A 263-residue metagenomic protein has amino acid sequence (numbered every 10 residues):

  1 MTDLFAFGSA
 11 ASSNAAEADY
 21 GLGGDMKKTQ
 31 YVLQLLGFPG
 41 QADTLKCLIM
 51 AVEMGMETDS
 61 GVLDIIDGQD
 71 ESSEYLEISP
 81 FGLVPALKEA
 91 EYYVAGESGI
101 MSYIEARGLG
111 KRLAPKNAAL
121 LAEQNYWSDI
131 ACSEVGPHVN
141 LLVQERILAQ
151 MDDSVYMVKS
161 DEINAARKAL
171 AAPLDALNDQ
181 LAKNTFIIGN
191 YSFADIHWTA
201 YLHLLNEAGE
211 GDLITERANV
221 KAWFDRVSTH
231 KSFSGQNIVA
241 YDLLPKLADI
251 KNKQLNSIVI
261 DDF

Functional and structural regions predicted by a protein language model:
T2-F5, S133-R226: GST-like fold's C-terminal all-alpha helical module
T2-N164, Q254, D262: GST-like domain detector, emphasizing the conserved glutathione-binding G-site in the N-terminal thioredoxin-like
F38, D64, F193, V239-L243: Short, solvent-exposed turn/loop segments enriched in Gly/Ser/Thr/Pro and often Arg
V52, N206, T229: Short polybasic/polar patches that bind polyanions
H230-K231, Q236: A late-sequence structural motif
Q236-F263: Terminal-tail/helix-coil boundary detector
